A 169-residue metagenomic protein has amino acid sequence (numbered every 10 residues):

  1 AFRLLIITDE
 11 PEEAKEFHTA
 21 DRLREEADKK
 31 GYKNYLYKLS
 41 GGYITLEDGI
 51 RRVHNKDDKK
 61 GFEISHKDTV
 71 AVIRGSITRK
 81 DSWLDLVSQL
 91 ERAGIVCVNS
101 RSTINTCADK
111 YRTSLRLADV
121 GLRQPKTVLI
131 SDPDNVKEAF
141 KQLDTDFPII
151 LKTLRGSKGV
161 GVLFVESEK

Functional and structural regions predicted by a protein language model:
A1-F2: Charge-dense, intrinsically disordered terminal/linker segments
L5-D9, S65, G94, S102-K169: Active-site nucleotide/adenylate-binding loops and adjacent lid/helix of ATP-dependent enzymes
E12-K126: Conserved N-proximal alpha/beta basic substrate-recognition cap immediately N-terminal to, or forming the N-lobe
